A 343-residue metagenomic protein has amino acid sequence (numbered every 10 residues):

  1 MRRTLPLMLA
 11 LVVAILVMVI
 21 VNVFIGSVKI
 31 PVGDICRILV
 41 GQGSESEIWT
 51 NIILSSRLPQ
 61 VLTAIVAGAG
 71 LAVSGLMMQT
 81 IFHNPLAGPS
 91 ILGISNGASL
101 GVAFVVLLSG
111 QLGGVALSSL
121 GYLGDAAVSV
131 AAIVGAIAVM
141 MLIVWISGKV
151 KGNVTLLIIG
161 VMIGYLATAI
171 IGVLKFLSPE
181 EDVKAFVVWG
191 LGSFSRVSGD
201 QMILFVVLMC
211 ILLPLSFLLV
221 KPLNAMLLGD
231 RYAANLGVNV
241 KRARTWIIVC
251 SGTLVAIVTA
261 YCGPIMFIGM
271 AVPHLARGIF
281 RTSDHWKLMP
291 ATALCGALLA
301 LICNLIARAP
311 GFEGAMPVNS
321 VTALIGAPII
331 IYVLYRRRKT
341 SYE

Functional and structural regions predicted by a protein language model:
M1-E343: Alpha-helical transmembrane segments in inner-membrane proteins
